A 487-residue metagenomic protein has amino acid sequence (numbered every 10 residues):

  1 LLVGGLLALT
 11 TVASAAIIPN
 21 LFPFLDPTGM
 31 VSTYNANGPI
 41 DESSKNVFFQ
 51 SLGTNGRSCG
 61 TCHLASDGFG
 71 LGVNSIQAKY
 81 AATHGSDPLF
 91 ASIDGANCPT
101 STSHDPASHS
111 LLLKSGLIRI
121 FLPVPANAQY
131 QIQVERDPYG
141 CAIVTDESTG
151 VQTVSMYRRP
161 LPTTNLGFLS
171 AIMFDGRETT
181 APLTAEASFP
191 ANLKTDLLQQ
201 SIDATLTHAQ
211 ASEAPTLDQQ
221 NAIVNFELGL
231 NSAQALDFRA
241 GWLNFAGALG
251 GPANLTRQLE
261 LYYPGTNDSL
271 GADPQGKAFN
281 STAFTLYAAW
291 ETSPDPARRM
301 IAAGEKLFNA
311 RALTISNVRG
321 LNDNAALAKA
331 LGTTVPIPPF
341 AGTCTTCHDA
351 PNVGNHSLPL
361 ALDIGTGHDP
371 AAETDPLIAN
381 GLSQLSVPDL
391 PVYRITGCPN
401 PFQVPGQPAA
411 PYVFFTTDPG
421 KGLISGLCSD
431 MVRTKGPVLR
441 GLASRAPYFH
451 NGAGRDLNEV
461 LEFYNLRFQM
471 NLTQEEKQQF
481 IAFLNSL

Functional and structural regions predicted by a protein language model:
L1-A16: Sec-dependent, cleavable N-terminal signal peptides
A15-L487: Periplasmic c-type cytochrome electron-transfer domains
